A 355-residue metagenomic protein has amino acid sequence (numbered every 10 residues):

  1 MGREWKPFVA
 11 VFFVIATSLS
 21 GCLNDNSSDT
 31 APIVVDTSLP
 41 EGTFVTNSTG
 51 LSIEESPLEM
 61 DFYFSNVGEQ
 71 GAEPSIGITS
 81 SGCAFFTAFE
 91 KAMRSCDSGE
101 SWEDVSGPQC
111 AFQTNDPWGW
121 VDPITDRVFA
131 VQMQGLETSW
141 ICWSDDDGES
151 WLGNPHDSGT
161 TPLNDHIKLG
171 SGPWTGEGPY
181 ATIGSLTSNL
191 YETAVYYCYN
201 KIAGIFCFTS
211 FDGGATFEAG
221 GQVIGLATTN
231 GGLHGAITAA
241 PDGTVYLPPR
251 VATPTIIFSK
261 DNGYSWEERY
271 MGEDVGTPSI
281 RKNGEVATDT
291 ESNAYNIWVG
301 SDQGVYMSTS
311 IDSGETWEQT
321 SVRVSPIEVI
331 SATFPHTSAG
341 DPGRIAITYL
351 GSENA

Functional and structural regions predicted by a protein language model:
M1-T43: Secretory targeting signatures
I33-A355: C-terminal PAP-associated
